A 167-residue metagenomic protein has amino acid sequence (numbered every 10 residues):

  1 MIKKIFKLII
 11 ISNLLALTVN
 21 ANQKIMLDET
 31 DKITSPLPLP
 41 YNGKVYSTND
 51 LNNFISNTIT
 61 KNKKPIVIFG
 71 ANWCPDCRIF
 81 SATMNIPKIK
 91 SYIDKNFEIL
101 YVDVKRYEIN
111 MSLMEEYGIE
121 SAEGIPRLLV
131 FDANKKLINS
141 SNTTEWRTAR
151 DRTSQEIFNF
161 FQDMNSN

Functional and structural regions predicted by a protein language model:
K3-I11: Sec-dependent signal peptide recognition, specifically the positively charged N-region followed immediately by
I11-V19: Hydrophobic h-region of N-terminal signal peptides that target proteins for export in Gram-negative bacteria
Q23-K61: N-terminal leader/targeting and pre-domain segments
V45, K90-M111: Thiol-based oxidoreductase modules, predominantly thioredoxin-like and allied folds used for disulfide exchange
K61-C74: Short active-site neighborhood of thiol/selenol oxidoreductases, capturing the structured segment around
I66-V67, I99, L128: Hydrophobic beta-strand anchors of alpha/beta hydrolase catalytic cores
R78-Y92: Typically the conserved alpha-helix immediately C-terminal to a functionally engaged Cys/Sec in thioredoxin-like
E123-N167: Non-catalytic, surface beta->alpha helical segment in thiol-disulfide oxidoreductase systems
